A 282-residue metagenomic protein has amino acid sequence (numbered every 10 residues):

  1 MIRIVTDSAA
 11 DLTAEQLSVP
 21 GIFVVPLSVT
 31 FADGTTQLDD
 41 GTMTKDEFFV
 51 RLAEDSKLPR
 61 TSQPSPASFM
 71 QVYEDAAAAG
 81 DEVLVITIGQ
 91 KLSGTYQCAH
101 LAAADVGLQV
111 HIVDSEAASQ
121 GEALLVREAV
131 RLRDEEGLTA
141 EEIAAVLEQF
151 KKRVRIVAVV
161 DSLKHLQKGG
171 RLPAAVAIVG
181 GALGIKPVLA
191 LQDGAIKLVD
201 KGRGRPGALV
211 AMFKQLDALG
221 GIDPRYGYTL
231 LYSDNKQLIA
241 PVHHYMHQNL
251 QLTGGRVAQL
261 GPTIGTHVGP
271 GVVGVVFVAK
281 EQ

Functional and structural regions predicted by a protein language model:
R3, A9-T30, T35, T95-H111 (+1 more regions): Mixed-charge interfacial surface used for oligomerization/domain docking and macromolecular partner engagement
V19-E47, S62-F69: N-terminal short beta-loop-beta anion/metal-coordinating cradle
D33, V50-P59, D81-V85: Glycine-/proline-rich flexible loop or hinge segments
E47-S56, A190-K197: Gly-rich Lys/Arg/Thr-decorated short loops/hinges at beta-loop-alpha junctions or inter-strand turns that position
R51-A76: Glycine-rich oxoanion-binding loops at beta->alpha junctions
P59-P66, V85-L92, S115-S119, R133: Short gly/ser-rich anion-binding loops that grip negatively charged ligand groups
A67-Y96: N-terminal glycine-rich phosphate/adenylate-binding segment common to multiple enzyme folds
